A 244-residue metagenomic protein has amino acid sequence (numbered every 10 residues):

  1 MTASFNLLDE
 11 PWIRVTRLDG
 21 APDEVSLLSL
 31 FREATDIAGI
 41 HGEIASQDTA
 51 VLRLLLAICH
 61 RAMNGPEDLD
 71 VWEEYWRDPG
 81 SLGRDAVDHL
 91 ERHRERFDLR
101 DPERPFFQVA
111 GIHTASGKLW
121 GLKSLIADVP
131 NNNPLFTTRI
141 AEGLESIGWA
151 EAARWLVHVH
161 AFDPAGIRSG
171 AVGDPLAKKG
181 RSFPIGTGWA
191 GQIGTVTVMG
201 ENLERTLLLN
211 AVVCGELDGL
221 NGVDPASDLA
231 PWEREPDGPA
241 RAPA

Functional and structural regions predicted by a protein language model:
M1-R139, G143-A244: Conserved small-residue
